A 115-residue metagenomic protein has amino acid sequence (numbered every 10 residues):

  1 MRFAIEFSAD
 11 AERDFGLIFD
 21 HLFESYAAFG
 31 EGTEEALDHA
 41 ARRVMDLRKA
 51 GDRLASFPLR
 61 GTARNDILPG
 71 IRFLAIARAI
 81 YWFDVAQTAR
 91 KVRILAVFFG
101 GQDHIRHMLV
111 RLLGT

Functional and structural regions predicted by a protein language model:
M1-V44: Arg/Lys-rich, positively charged N-terminal/basic patches that mediate binding to nucleic acids
A11, L47, F83: GIY-YIG nuclease signature motif recognition
F19, P58, M108-L109: Short, flexible helix/strand-to-coil boundary loops that buttress conserved ligand/catalytic motifs in alpha/beta
R48-I76: A short, surface-exposed loop/turn module that caps and links secondary-structure elements
R72, A79-I80, D84-T115: Enriched for short, Lys/Arg-rich terminal
